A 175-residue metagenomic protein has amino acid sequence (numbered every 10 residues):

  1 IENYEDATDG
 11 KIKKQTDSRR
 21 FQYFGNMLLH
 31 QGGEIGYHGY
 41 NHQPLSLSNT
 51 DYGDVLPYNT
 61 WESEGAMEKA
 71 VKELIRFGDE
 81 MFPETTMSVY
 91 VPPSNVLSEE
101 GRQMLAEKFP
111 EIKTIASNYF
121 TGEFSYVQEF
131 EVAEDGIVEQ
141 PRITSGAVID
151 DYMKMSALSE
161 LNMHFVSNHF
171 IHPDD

Functional and structural regions predicted by a protein language model:
I1, I35-Y37, S88-P92, K113-S117 (+1 more regions): Structural recognition of the beta-strand scaffold that forms the well-ordered cores of secreted hydrolase catalytic
I1-Q31, F77, T86-M87, P92: Active-site beta->alpha N-cap acidic-glycine motif
E2-N3, N41-L45, S94-S98, F120-G122 (+2 more regions): Solvent-exposed loop/turn segments at secondary-structure junctions within structured extracellular/periplasmic domains
D9-M27, L56-E68, F109-E123: Acidic, His- and aromatic-enriched active-site or binding-groove loops in soluble protein domains that engage sugars
K14-Y40, E129-A133, M155-M163: Acidic (Asp/Glu)-rich catalytic clusters
L45-D54: Short, flexible, mixed-charge acidic loops at enzyme active sites
S63-E134: Catalytic domains of cell-wall/extracellular-matrix polysaccharide-remodeling enzymes, centered on de-N-acetylation
K72, D79-V89, N95, E99-R102 (+1 more regions): Catalytic grooves of carbohydrate-active enzymes
